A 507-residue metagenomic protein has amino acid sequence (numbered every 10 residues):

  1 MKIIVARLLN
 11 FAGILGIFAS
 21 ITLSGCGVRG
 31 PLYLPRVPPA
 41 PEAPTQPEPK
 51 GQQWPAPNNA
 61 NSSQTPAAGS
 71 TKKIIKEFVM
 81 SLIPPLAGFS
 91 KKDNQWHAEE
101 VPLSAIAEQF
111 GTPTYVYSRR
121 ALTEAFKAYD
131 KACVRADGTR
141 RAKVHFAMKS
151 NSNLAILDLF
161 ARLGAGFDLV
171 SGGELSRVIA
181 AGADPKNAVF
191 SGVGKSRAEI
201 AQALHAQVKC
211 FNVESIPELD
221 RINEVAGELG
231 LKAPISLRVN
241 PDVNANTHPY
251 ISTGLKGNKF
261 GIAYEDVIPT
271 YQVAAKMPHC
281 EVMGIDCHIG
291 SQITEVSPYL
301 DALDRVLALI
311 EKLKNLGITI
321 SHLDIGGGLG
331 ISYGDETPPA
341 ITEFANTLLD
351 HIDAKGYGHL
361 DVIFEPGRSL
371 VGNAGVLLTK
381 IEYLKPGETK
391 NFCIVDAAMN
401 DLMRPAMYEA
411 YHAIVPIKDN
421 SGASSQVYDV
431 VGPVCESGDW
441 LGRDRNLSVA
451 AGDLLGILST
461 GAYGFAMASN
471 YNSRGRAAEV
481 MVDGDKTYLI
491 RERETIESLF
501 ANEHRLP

Functional and structural regions predicted by a protein language model:
M1-L23: Sec-dependent bacterial lipoprotein signal peptides
P31-K76: Short, secretory-pathway propeptide segments and organelle targeting presequences
F78-A233, M277-E281, A308, N315 (+1 more regions): A charged N-terminal "starter" segment
L82-P84, P241-Y383, L441, N446 (+2 more regions): Active-site loop/helix belt of alpha/beta enzymes
L122, K149, S171, A203 (+7 more regions): Conserved, mostly hydrophobic/aromatic
I156-L157, A180-A181, I200-H205, I222-V225 (+6 more regions): Short acidic, glycine/serine/threonine-rich loops at helix termini
T347, Y357-P507: Charged (often Lys/Glu-rich) extended helix/loop segments that serve as interaction or gating elements
